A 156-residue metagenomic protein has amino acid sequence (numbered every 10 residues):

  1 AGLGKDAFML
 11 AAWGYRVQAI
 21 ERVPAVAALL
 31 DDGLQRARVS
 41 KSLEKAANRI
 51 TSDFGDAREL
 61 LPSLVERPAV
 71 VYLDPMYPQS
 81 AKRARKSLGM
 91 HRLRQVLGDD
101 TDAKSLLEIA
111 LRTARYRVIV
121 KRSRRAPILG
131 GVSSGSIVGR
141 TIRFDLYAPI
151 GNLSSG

Functional and structural regions predicted by a protein language model:
L3-Y15: Conserved SAM-binding loop of SAM-dependent methyltransferases across substrates and taxa, primarily the Class I
W13-G14, S87-H91, S136-I137: Glycine-rich, phosphate-binding/catalytic loops in enzymes
Q18, T51, R117-I119: A structural signal for isolated positions on well-ordered beta-strands in alpha/beta enzyme cores
I20-V70: S-adenosyl-L-methionine
P24, E59, M76-P78, R124: Short, glycine/acidic-enriched loop or turn micro-motifs at the edges of active sites
D56-L60, G98-L111: A short, acidic, amphipathic alpha-helical segment used as a generic capping/interface helix at domain edges
P75-L106: Mobile active-site "lid"/loop adjacent to the S-adenosyl-L-methionine
A103-P149: Conserved Class I SAM-dependent methyltransferase catalytic core
